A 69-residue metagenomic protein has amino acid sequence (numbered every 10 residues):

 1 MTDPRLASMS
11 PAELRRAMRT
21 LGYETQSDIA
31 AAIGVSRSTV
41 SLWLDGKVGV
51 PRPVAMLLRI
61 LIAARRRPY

Functional and structural regions predicted by a protein language model:
M1-G22, R59, P68: A short, Lys/Arg-rich alpha-helix, primarily the initiator
S8, P51-R52: Non-catalytic, surface-exposed connector residues within folded enzymatic/regulatory domains
D28-A30: Short alpha-helical "recognition helix" segments of helix-turn-helix
G34-G49: Recognition helix of helix-turn-helix/homeodomain-like DNA-binding domains that insert into the DNA major groove
R52-Y69: DNA major-groove recognition helix of helix-turn-helix/homeodomain DNA-binding modules
